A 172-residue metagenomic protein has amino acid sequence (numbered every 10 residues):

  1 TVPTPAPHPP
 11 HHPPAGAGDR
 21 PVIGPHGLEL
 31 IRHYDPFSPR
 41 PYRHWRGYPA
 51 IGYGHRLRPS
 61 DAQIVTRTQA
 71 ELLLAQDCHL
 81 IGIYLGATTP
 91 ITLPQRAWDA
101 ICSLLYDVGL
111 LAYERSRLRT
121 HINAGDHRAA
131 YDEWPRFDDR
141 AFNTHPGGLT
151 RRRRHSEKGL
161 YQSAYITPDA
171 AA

Functional and structural regions predicted by a protein language model:
T1-R40, H55-P59, I64-I83, T92 (+1 more regions): Long, amphipathic alpha-helical surface segments
I31, A97-L105, E133-P135: Short alpha-helical scaffolding segments that buttress acidic/His motifs in well-ordered protein cores
H44-R46: Acidic/polar residues in short coil/turn loops that connect beta-strands within repeat-based beta-sheet scaffolds
P90-A97: Structural motif
